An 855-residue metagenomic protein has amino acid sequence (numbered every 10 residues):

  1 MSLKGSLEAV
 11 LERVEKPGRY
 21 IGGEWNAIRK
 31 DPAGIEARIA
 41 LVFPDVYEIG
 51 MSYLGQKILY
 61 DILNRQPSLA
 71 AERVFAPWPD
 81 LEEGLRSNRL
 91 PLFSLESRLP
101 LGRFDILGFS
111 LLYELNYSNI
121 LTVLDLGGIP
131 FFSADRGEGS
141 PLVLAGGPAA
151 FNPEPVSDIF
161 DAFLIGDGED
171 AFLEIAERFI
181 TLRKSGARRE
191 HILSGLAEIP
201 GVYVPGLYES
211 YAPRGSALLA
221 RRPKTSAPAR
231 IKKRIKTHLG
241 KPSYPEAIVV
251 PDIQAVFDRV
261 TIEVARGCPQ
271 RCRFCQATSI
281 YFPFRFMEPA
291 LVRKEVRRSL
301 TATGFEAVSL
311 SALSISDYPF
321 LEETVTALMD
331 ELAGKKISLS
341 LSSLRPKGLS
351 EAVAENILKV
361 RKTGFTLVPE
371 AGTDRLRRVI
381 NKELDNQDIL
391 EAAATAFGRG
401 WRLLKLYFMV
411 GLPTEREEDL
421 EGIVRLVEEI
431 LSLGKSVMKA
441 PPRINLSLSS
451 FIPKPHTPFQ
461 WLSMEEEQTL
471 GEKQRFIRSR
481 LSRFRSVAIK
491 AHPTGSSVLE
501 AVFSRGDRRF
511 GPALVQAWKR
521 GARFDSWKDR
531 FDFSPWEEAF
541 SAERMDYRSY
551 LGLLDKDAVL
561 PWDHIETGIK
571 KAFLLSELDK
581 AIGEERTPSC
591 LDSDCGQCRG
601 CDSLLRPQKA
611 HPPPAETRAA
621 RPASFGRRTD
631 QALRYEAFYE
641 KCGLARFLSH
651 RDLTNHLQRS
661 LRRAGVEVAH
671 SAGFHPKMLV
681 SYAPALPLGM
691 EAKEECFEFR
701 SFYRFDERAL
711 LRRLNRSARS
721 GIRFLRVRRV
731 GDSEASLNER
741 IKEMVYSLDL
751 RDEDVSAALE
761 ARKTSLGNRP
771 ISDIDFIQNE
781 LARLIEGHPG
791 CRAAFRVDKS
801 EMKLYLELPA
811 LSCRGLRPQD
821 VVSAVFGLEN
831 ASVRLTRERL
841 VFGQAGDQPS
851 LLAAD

Functional and structural regions predicted by a protein language model:
S2-I28, I35, I39-L41, R483-G626: Radical SAM enzyme core and accessory elements
V10-A40, Y47-E48, P205, Y211-A212 (+3 more regions): N-terminal [4Fe-4S]-dependent radical SAM core
L41-D45, L63, V249-Q276, L300 (+2 more regions): N-terminal pre-triad scaffold of radical SAM enzymes
L41-V42, I106, L115, R297-K405 (+2 more regions): Conserved SAM/AdoMet-binding glycine-rich loop
Y53, Q254-A290, Q597-A610: Canonical Radical SAM [4Fe-4S] cluster-binding loop centered on the CxxxCxxC motif and its immediate flanking residues
P77-R222, P458-D507, P512-D529: Glycine-rich beta-alpha loop elements in corrinoid/cobalamin-binding modules across cobalamin-dependent enzymes
P453-P455, V668-F702: Short, charge-patterned binding micro-sites
T629-A632, L653, A757, T764-D855: Core RNA-modification/binding signature centered on pseudouridine synthases
